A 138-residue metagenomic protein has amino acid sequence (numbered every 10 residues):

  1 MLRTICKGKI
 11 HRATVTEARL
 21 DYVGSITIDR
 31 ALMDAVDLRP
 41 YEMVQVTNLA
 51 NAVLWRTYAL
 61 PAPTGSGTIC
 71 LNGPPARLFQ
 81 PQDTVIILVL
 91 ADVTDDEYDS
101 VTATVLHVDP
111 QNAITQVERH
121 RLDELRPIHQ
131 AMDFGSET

Functional and structural regions predicted by a protein language model:
M1-D21, Q130-T138: Short, low-complexity N-terminal leaders and the immediately following helix N-cap/first helix
R3-I5, V15-T16, L20-D99, Q111-Q116: Compact, glycine-rich, soluble single-domain proteins
G8, I26, L106: Residues that recognize and position ribonucleotide moieties
P63, Y98-T138: Helix-rich terminal scaffold detector
